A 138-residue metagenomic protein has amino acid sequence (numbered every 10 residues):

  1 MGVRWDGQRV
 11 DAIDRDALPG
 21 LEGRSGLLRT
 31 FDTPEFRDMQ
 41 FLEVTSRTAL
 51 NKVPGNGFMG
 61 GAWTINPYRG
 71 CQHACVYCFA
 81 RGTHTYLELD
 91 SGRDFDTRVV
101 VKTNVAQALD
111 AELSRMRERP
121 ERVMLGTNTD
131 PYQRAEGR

Functional and structural regions predicted by a protein language model:
M1-P34: Polybasic, low-complexity association/targeting segments
D32-Y68, V76-R138: Conserved Radical SAM active-site core
